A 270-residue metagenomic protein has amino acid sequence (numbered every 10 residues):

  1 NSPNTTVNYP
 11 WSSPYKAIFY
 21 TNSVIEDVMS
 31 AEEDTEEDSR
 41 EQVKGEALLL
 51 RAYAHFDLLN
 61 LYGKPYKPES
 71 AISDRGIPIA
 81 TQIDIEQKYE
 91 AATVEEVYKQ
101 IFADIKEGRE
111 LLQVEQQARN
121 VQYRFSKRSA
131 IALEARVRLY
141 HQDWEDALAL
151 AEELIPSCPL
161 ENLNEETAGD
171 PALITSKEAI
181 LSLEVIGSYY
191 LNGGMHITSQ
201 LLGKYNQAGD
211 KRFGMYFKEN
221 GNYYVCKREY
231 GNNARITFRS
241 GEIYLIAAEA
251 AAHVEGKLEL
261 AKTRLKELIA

Functional and structural regions predicted by a protein language model:
N1-Y62, E110-Q113, Q117, G231-R235 (+2 more regions): Conserved, well-structured interaction surfaces
S12-P14, D38, G45, S70 (+6 more regions): Start-of-helix signal in alpha-solenoid helical-repeat scaffolds, especially tetratricopeptide repeats
D38, L61-K99: Short coil/linker segments at helix-helix boundaries
K44, R51, L58, K127 (+3 more regions): Structural register within alpha-helical repeat arrays
Y98, W144, K257-L258: TPR-repeat structural position
Q142, D146-G241: Hydrophobic-face positions in mid-chain alpha helices that act as interaction patches
Y223-A270: C-terminal structural cap/anchor segments
